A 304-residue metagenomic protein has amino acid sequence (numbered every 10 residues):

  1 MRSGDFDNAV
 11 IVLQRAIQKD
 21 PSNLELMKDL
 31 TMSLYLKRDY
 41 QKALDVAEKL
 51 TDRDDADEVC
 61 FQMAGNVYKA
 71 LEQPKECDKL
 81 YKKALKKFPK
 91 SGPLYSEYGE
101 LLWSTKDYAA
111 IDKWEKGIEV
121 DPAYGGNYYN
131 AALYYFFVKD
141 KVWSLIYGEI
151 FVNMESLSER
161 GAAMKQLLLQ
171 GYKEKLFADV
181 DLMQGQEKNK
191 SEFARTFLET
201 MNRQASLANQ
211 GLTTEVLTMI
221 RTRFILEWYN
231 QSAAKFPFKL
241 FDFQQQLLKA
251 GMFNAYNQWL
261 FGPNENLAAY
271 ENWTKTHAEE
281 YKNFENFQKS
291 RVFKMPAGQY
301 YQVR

Functional and structural regions predicted by a protein language model:
R2-S3, L36-K37, A70-L71, W103-T105 (+2 more regions): Register position in tetratricopeptide repeats
R15-A16, K49-L50, K83-A84, K116-G117 (+1 more regions): Canonical positions in the second alpha-helix
P21, D55, P89, P122 (+1 more regions): Short coil turns that delineate tetratricopeptide repeat
L26, C60, L94, N127 (+1 more regions): TPR alpha-solenoid repeat register
D29-M32, Q62-M63, E97, N130 (+1 more regions): Canonical tetratricopeptide repeat
A123-R304: Eukaryotic alpha-helical solenoid repeat scaffolds
